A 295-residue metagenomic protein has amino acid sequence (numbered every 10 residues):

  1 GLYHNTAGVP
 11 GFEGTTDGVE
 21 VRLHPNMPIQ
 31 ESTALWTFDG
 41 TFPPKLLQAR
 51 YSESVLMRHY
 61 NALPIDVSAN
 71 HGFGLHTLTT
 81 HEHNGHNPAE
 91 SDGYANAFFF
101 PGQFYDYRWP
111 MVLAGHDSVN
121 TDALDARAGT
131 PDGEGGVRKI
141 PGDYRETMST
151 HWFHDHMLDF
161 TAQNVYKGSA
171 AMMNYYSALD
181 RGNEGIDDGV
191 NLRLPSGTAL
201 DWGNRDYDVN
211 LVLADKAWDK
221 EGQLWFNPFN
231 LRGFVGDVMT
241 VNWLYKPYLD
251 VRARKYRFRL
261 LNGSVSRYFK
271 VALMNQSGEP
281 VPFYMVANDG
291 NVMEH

Functional and structural regions predicted by a protein language model:
G1-F99, Q223-F258: N-terminal, post-signal-peptide metal-ligating segments of extracellular/periplasmic oxidoreductases, dominated by
D39-T41, D132-G136, D143-T150, M157 (+4 more regions): Short, glycine/acidic-rich beta->alpha junctions
P43, E53, H76-L78, P101-Y105 (+6 more regions): Residues that flank catalytic or metal-binding motifs in active/ligand-binding sites
K45-L47, D143, T161, A199 (+1 more regions): Outer-membrane beta-barrel proteins
A62-N183, H295: Extracellular/periplasmic metallocenter environments
N84-H116, L213-H295: Histidine- and aromatic-rich segments of cupredoxin/plastocyanin-like copper-binding domains
A178-R205: Low-complexity, Pro/Ser/Thr- and charge-rich linker/hinge segments at domain boundaries
